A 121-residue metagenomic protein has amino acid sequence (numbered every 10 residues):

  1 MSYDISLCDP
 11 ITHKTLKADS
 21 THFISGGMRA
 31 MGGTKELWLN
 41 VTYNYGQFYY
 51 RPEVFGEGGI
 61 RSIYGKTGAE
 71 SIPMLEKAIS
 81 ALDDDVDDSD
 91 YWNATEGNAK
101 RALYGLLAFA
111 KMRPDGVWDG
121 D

Functional and structural regions predicted by a protein language model:
M1-D121: Acidic (Asp/Glu-rich) sequence patches and key acidic residues that form negatively charged surfaces used
